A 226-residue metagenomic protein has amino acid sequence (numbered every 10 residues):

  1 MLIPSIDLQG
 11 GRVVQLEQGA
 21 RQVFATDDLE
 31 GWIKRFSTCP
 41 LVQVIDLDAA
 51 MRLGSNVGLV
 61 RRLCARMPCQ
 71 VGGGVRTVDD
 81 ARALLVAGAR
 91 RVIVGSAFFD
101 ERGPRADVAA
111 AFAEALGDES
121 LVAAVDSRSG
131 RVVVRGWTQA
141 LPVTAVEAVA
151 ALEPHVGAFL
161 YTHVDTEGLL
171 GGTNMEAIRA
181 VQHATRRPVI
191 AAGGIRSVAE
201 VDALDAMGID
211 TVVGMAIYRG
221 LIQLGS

Functional and structural regions predicted by a protein language model:
L2-L8, V42-V44, C69-G73, V92-V94 (+4 more regions): Hydrophobic faces of well-ordered beta-strands that scaffold small-molecule active sites in alpha/beta enzyme cores
L8-Q22, L85-E167: Conserved anion-binding
Q18-F36: Short catalytic helix/loop segments, enriched in acidic residues and glycine and frequently bearing histidine
A25, G54-R61, R105-A110, T138-E147 (+1 more regions): Charged helix-capping and loop-helix junction motifs
G31-I45, L152-H155, F159: Catalytic domains of carbohydrate-active enzymes, especially glycoside hydrolases
L47-R52: Short active-site-proximal "capping" loops at secondary-structure junctions
G58-V60, A65-V92, E176-T211: Catalytic cores of alpha/beta
G103-A115, L121, V201-S226: C-terminal helical cap(s) of enzyme catalytic domains, especially alpha/beta-barrels
